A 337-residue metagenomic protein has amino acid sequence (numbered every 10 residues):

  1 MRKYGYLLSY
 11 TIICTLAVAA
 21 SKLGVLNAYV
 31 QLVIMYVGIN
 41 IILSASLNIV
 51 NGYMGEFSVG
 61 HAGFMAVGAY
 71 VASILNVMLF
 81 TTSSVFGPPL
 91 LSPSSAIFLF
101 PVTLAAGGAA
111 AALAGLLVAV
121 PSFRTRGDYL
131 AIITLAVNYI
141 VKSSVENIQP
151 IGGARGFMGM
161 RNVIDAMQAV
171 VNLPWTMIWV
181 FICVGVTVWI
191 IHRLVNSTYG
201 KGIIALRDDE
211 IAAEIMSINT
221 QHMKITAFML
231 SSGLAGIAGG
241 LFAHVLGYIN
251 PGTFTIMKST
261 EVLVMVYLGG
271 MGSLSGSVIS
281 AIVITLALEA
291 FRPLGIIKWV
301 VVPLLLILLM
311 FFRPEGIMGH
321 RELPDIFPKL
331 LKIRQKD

Functional and structural regions predicted by a protein language model:
M1-D337: Transmembrane alpha-helices and adjacent helix-loop boundaries
